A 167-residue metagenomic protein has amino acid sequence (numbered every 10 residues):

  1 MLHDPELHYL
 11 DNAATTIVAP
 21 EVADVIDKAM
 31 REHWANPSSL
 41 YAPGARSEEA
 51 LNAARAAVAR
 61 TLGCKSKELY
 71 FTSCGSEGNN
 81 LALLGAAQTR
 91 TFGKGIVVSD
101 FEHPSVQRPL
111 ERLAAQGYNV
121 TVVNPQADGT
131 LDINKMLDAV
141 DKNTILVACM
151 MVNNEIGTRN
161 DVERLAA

Functional and structural regions predicted by a protein language model:
M1-A167: Pyridoxal 5′-phosphate
